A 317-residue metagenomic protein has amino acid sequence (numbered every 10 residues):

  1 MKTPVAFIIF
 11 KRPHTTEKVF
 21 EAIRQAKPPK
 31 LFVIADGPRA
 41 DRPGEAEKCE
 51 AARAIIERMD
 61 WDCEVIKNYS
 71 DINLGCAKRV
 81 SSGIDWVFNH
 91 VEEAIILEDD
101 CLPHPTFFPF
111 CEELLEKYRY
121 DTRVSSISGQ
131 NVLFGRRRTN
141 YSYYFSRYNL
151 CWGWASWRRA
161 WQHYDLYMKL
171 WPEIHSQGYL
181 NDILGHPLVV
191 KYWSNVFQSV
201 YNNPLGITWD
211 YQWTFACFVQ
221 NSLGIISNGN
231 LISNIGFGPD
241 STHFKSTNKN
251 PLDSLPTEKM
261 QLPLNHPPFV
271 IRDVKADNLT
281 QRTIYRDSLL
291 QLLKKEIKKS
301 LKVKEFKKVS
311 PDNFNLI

Functional and structural regions predicted by a protein language model:
M1-I96, C101-I317: An acidic/histidine-cluster motif and surrounding catalytic segment that typifies divalent-metal-assisted enzyme active
